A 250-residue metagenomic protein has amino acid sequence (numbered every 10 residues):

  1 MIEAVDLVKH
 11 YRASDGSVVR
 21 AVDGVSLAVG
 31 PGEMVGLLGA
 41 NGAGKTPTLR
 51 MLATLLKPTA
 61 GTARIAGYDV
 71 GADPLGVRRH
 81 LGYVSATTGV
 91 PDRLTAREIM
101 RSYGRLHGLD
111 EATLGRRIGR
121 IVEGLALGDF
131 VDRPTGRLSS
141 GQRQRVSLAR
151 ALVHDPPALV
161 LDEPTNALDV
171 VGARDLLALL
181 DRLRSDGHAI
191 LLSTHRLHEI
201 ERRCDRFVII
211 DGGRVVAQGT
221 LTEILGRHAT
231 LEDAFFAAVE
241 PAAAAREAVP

Functional and structural regions predicted by a protein language model:
R101, R105, A112-F130: Conserved ABC ATPase "signature" region
P134-L138: Conserved ABC ATPase signature
L148: Hydrophobic anchor residue at the start of the ABC signature
D155: Conserved catalytic motifs of ABC-family nucleotide-binding domains
L159-E163: Catalytic Walker B motif of ABC-type/P-loop ATPase nucleotide-binding domains
Q218-G219: ABC ATPase "signature
